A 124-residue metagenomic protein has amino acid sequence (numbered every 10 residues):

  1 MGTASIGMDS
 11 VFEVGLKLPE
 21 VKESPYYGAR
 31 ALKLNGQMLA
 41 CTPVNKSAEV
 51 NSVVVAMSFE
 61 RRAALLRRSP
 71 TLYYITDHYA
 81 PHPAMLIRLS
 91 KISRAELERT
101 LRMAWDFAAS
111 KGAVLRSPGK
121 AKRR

Functional and structural regions predicted by a protein language model:
M1-R124: Charge-dense, helix-prone N-terminal extensions
